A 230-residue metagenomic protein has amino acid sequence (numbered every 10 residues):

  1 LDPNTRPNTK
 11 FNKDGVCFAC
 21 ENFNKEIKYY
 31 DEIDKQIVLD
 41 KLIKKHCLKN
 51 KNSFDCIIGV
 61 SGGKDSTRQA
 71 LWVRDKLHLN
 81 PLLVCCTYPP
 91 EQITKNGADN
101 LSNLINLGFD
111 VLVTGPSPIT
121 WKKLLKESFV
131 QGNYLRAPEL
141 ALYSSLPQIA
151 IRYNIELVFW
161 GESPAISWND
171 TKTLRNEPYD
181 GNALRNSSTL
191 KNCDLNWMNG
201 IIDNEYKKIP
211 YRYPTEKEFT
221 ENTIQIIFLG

Functional and structural regions predicted by a protein language model:
L1-I57, W72-G230: Nucleotide-activated chemistry modules centered on ATP-dependent adenylation/adenylyltransferase
C56-D65: Short, glycine-rich nucleotide/cofactor-binding loops
R68-Q69: Hydrophobic positions on the alpha1 helix immediately C-terminal to the Walker A/P-loop
